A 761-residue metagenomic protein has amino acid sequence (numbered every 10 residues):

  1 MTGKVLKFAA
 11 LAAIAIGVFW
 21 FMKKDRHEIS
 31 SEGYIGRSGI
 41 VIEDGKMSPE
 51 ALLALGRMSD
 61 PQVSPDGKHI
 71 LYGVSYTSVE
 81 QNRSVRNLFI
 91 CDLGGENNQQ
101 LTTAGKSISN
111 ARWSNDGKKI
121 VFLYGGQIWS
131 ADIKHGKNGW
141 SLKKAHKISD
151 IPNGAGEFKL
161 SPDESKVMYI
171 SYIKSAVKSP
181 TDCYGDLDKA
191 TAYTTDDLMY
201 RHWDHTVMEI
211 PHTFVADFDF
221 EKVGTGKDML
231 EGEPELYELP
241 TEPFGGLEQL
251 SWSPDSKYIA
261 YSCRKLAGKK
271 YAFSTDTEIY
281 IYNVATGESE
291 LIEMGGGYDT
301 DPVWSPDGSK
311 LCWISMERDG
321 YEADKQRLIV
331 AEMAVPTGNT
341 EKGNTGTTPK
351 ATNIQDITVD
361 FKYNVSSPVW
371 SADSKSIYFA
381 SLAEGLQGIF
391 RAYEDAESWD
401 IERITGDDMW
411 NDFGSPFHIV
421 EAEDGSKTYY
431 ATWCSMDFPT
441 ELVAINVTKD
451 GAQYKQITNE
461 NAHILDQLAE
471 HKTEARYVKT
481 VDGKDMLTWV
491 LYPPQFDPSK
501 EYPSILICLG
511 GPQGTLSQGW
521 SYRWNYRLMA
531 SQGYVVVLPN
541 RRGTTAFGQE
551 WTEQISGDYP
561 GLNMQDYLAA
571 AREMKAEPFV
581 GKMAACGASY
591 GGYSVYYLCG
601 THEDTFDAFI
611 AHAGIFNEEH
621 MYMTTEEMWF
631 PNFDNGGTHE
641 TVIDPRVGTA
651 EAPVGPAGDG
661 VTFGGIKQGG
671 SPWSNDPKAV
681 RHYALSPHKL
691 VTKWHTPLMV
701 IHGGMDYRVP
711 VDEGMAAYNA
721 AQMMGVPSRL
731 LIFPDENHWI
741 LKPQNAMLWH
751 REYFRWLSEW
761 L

Functional and structural regions predicted by a protein language model:
H27-I35, R86, Y172-G232, S262-K265 (+5 more regions): Predominantly five- to eight-bladed beta-propeller fold
Y34-R57, R83, I90-S109, A131-G154 (+8 more regions): Multi-bladed beta-propeller domains
E50-R86: Beta-strand-rich domains and repeat architectures in extracellular enzymes and scaffolds, especially beta-propellers
Q62-H69, N110-K119, F158-K166, L250-Y258 (+3 more regions): Blade-terminus and WD-like Trp-Asp/Gly-His loop motifs, strongest in beta-propeller folds
I70-G73, I120-L123, M168-I170, Y258-S262 (+3 more regions): Residue position within the beta-strands of beta-propeller blades
Y76-E80, K174-V177, L266-K269, E317-Y321 (+2 more regions): Short glycine/acidic-enriched loop and turn motifs that connect beta-strands
G451-A452, T458-K582, A588-S589, M623 (+1 more regions): Cap/lid segment of the alpha/beta-hydrolase catalytic domain
L538-L761: Active-site-proximal cap/loop segments of hydrolase catalytic domains
